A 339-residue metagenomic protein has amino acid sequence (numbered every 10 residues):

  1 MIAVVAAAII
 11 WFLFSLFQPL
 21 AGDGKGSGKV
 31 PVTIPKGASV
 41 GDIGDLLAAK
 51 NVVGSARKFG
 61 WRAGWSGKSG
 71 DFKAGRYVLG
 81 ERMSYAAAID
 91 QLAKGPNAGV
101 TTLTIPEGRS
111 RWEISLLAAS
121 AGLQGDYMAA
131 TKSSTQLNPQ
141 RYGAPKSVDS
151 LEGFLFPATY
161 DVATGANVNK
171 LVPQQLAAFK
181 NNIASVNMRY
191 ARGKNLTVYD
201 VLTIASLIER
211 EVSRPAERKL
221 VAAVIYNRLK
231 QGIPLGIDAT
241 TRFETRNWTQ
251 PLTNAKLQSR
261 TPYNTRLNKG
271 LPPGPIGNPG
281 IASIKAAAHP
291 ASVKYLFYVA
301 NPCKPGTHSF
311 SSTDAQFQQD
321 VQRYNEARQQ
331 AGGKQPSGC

Functional and structural regions predicted by a protein language model:
M1-I2, K36, A49, Y77 (+5 more regions): Intrinsic structural disorder
M1-L20: Hydrophobic single-pass membrane-targeting/anchoring helices
I2-A6, N51, G75-R76, K132-S134 (+1 more regions): N-terminal start-of-chain detector that recognizes signal peptides and the immediate post-cleavage beginning
F14-I183: Signal peptide-directed extracytoplasmic domains
S120, Q124, L137-C339: Bacterial extracytoplasmic/cell-wall-associated proteins, especially those involved in peptidoglycan
